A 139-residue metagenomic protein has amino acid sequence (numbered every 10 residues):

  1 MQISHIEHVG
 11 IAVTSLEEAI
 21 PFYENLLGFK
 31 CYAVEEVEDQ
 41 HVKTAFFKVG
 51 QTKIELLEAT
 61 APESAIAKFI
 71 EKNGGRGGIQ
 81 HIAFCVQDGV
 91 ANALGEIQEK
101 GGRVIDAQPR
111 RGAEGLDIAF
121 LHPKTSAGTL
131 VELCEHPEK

Functional and structural regions predicted by a protein language model:
M1, H5-E7, F29-H41, A61-Q80 (+3 more regions): A cross-kingdom feature marking solvent-exposed beta-strand/loop segments within repeated, beta-rich binding/scaffold
I6, V13, Y23, F47 (+5 more regions): Short, structured motif recognition centered on aromatic/hydrophobic residues
I6-T14, A45-K48, A67-E96: Vicinal oxygen chelate
E17-K30, I97-K100: Amphipathic alpha-helical segments
L26-V49, K53, H122: N-terminal strand-loop-strand beta-hairpin
A45-K48, E55, N92-K139: Vicinal oxygen chelate
Q51-I54, A61-E63, D88-V90: Short, charged/polar surface micro-motifs in flexible loops or helix N-caps
